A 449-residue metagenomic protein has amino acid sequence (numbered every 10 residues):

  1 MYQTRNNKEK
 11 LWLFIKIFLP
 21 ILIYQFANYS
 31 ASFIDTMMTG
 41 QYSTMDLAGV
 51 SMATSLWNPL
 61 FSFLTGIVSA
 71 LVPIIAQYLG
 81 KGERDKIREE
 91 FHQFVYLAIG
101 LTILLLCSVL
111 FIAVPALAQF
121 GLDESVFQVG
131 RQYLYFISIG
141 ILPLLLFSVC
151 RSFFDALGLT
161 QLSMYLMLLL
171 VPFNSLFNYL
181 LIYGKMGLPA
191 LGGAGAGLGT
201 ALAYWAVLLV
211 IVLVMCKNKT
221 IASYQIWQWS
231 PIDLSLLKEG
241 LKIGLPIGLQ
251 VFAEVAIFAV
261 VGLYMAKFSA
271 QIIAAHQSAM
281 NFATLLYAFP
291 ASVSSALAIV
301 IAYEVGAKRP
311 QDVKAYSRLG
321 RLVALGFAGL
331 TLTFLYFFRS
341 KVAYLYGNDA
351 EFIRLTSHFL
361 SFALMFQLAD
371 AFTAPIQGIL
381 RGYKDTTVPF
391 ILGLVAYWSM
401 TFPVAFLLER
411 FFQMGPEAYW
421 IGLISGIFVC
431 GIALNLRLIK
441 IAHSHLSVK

Functional and structural regions predicted by a protein language model:
M1-I21, I75-L142, L188-L245, I301-F366 (+1 more regions): Short alpha-helical transmembrane segments in multi-pass integral membrane proteins
K16-D35, F136, A203-V207, I211 (+3 more regions): Transmembrane helical elements of multi-pass membrane transporters/channels
I23, A27, A31, L60-L64 (+14 more regions): Residue-level hotspots within pore-lining transmembrane alpha-helices of multi-pass secondary transporters
F26, S30-A48, L117-E124, L180-L191 (+4 more regions): Helix-terminus/linker motif at the lipid-water interface of multi-pass membrane proteins
F33-M37, V149-F153, L176-Y183, V212 (+7 more regions): Alpha-helical transmembrane segments of multipass membrane proteins
L47-L110, L144-G158, L162-S163, G262 (+3 more regions): Small-residue-rich hydrophobic transmembrane alpha-helices
T65-V68, I137-D155, S163-N174, A196-V212 (+5 more regions): Short runs within selected transmembrane alpha-helices of multi-pass transporters and secretion channels
